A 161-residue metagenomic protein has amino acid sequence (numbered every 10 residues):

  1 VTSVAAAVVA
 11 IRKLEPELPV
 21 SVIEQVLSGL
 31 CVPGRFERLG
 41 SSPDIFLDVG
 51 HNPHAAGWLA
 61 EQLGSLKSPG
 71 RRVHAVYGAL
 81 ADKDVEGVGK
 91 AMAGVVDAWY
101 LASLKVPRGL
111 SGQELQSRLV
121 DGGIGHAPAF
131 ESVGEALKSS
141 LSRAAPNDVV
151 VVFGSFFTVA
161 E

Functional and structural regions predicted by a protein language model:
V1, R12, D44-F46, E86-V149: C-terminal helical cap/extension that packs against the catalytic core of soluble nucleotide-cofactor enzymes
V1-A98: Nucleotide phosphate-binding/pyrophosphate-handling subdomain across enzymes that bind or process nucleotide phosphates
S155: Active-site-proximal loop/hinge segments that shape catalytic or ion-binding/gating pockets
T158-A160: Short, active-site-adjacent cap segments at secondary-structure transitions
